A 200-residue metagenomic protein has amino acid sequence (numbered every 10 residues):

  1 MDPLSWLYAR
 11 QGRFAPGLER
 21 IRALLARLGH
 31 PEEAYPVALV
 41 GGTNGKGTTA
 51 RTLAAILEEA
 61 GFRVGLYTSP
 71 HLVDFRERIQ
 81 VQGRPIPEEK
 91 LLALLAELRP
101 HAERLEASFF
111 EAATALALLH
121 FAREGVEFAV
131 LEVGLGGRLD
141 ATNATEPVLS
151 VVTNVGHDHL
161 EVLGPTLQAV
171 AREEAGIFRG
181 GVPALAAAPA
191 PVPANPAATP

Functional and structural regions predicted by a protein language model:
M1-F14: Charged, amphipathic alpha-helical linker segments immediately N-terminal to NTP-binding catalytic cores
L7, T43, V64, V130 (+3 more regions): Residue-level signal for inorganic ion chemistry
A9-G12, A26, L131, V152 (+1 more regions): Redox-cofactor binding/interface segments in oxidoreductases and associated redox assembly factors
F14, L18-A34, E59-T145, H157 (+2 more regions): ATP-dependent carboxylate-amine ligase catalytic core
V37: Walker A (P-loop) ATP-phosphate-binding motif of ABC ATPase nucleotide-binding domains
V40, T48-G65: A conserved segment at the C-terminal end of the G1
G134-L139, E146-P200: Conserved catalytic-core segment of NTP-binding enzymes
